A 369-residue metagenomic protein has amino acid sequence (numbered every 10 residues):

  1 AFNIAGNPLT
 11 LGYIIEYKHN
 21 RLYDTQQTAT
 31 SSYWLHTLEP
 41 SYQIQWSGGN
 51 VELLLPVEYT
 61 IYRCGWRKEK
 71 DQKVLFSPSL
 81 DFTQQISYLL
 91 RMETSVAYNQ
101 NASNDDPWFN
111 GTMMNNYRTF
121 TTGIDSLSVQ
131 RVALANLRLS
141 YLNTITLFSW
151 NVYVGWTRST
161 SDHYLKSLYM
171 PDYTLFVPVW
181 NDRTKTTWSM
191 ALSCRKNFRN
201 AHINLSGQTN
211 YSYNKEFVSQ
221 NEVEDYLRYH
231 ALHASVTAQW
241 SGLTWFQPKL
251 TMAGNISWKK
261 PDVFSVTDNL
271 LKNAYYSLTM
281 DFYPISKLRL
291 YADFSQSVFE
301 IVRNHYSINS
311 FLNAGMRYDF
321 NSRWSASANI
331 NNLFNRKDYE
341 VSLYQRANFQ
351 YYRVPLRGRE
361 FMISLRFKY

Functional and structural regions predicted by a protein language model:
A1-Y369: Exposed, low-structure sequence patches enriched in small/polar residues
